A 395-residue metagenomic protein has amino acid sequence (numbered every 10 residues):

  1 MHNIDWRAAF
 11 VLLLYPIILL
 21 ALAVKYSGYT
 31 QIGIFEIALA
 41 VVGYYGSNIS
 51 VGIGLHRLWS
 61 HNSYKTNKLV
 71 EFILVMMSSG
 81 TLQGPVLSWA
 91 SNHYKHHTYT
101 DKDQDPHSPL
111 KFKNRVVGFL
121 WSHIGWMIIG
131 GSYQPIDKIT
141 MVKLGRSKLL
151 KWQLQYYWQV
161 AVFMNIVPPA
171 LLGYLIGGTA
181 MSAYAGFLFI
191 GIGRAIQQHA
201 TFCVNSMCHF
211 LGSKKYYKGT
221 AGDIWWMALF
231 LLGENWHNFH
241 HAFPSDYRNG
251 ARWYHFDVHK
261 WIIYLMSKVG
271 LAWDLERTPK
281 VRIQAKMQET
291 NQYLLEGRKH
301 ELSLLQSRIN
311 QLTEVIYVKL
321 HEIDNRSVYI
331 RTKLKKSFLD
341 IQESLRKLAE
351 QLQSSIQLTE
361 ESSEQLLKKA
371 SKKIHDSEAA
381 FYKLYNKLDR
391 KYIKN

Functional and structural regions predicted by a protein language model:
M1-F202, D246-N395: Non-catalytic, topology-defining segments of multipass membrane proteins
Y64, M207-L211: Juxtamembrane helix-loop transition segments at the membrane interface in multi-pass membrane proteins
T98, F239-H241: Regular, well-ordered alpha-helical segments
K143-L150, L211-W236, F243: Active-site-proximal inter-transmembrane loops
F230-F239, Q342-E343, E350: Short glycine/proline-rich, acidic loop/turn segments that cap or connect secondary-structure elements
G233-E234, H241, M266, G270: Short leucine-rich amphipathic alpha-helical surface patches
